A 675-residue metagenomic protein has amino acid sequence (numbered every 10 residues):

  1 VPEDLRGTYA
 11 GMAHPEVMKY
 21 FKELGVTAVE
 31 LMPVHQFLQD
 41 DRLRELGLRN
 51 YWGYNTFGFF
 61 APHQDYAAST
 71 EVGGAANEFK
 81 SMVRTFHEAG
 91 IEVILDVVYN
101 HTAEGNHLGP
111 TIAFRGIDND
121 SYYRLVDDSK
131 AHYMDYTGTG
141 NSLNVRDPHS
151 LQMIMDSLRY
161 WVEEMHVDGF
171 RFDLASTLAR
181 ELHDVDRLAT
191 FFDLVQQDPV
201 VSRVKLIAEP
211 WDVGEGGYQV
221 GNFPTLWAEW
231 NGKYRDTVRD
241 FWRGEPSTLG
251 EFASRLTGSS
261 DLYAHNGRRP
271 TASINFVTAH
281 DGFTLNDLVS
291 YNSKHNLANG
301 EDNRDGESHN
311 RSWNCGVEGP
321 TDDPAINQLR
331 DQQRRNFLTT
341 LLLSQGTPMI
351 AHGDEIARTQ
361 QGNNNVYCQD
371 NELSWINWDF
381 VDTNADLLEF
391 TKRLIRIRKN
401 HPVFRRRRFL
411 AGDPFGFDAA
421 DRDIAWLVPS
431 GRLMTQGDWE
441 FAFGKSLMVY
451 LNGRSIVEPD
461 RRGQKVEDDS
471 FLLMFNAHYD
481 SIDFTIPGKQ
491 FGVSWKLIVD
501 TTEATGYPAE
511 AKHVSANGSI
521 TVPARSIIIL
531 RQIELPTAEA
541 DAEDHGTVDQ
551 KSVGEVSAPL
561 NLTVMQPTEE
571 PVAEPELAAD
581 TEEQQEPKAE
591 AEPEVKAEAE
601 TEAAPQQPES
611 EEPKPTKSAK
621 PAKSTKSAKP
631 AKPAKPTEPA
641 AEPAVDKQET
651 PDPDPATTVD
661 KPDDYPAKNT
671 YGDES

Functional and structural regions predicted by a protein language model:
V1, F21, T321, I326-Q333 (+10 more regions): Carbohydrate-interacting/catalytic domains
V1-V167, R171-Q197, G217, L262: Substrate-binding/active-site clefts of carbohydrate-active enzymes
M12, E16, V29, G74-S81 (+13 more regions): Generic recognition of stable, solvent-exposed alpha-helical segments in well-folded globular domains
T27-E30, G90-E92, D168-G169, R203-I207 (+5 more regions): Beta-sheet entry/capping signal
V34-Q36, Q64, V98-E104, V167 (+9 more regions): An acidic- and aromatic-residue-enriched active-site/binding cleft used to recognize and process polar
F37-D41, H101-E104, L178-E181, G214-Y218 (+4 more regions): Short catalytic/ligand-binding loop motif for oxyanion handling, primarily in non-cytosolic enzymes, centered on
R187-H352, A357, N365-Q369, P402-V428 (+4 more regions): Conserved alpha/beta catalytic core and glycan-binding cleft of carbohydrate-active enzymes
